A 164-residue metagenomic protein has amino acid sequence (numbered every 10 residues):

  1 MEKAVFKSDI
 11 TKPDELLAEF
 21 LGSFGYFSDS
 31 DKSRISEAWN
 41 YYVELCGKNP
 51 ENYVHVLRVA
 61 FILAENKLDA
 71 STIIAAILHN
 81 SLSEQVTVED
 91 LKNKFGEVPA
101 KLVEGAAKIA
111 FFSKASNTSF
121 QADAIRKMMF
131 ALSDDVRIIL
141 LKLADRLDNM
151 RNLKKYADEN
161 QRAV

Functional and structural regions predicted by a protein language model:
M1-V164: Active-site helical microenvironments for divalent-metal-assisted chemistry
